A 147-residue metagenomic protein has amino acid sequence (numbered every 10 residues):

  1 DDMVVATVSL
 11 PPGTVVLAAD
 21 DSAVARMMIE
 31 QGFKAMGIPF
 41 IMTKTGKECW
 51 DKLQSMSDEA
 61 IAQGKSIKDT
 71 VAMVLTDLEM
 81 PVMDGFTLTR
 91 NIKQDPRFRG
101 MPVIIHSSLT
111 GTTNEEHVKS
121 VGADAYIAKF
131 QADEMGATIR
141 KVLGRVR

Functional and structural regions predicted by a protein language model:
D1-T7: C-terminal catalytic ATP-binding subdomain
M27-Q31, A35, K47: Charged docking surfaces used in two-component/phosphorelay signaling
M42-M73: Acidic, metal-coordinating helix/loop segments flanking the phosphotransfer/catalytic sites of two-component signaling
M80: Receiver (REC) domain active-site loop signature in two-component systems and cognate sites in sensor histidine kinases
F130-L143: C-terminal output helix
